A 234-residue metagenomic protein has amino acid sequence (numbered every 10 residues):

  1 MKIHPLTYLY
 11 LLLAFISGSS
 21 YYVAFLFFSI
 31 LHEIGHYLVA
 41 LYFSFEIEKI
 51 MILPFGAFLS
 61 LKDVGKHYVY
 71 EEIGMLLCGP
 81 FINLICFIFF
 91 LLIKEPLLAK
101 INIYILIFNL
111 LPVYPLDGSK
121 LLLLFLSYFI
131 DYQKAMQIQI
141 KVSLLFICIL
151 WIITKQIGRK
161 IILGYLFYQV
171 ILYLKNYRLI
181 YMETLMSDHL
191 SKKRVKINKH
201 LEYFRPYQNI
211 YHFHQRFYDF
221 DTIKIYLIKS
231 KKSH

Functional and structural regions predicted by a protein language model:
M1-H234: Hydrophobic transmembrane alpha-helices and their immediate loop junctions in multi-pass integral membrane proteins
